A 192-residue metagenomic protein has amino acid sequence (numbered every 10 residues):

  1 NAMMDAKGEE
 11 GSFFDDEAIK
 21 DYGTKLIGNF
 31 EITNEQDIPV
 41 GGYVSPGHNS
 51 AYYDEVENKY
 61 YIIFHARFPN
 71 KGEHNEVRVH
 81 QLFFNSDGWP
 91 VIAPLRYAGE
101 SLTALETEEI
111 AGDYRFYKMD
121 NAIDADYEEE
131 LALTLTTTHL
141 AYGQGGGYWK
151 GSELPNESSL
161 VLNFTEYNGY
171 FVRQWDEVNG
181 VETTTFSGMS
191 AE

Functional and structural regions predicted by a protein language model:
N1-E192: Carbohydrate-active catalytic/glycan-binding domains of CAZyme proteins, especially the secreted or lumenal ectodomains
